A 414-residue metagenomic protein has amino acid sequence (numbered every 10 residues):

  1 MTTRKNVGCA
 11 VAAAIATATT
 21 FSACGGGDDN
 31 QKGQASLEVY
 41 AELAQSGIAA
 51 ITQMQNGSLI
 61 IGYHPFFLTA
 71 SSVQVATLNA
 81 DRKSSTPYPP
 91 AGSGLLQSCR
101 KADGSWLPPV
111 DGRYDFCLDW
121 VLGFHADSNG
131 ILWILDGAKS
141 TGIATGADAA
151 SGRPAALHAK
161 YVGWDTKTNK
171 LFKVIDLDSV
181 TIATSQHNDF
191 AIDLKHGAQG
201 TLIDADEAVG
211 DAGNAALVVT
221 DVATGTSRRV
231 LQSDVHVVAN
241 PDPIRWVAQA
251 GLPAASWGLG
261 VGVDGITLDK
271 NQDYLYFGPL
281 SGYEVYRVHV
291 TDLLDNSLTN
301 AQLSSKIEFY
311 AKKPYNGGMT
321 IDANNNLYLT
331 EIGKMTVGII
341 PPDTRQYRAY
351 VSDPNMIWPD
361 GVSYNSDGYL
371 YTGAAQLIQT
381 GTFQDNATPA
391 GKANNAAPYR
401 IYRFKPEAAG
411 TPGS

Functional and structural regions predicted by a protein language model:
A13-A35: Bacterial Sec-dependent N-terminal signal peptides
S36-V39, K83-F116, K170-A183, S227-S256 (+1 more regions): Surface-exposed loop and turn segments in beta-propeller and other repeat-based domains that flank or scaffold
E38-V73: Beta-strand-rich domains and repeat architectures in extracellular enzymes and scaffolds, especially beta-propellers
A44-N56, V110-L132, S179-A205, N214 (+4 more regions): Beta-rich, blade/repeat-based domains predominating in secreted/periplasmic proteins but also intracellular
I61-F67, C117, I134-A138, L202-A212 (+5 more regions): Conserved beta-strand positions in repeat-built beta-propeller and related beta-rich domains
V73-D81, P154-N169, A215-G225, A387-A408: Beta-propeller blade signature
D111, D115-W120, G137-V209: Asp-box/WD-like beta-propeller blade repeats and closely related beta-sheet repeat scaffolds
K167, V222-S227, V235, R287-T299 (+2 more regions): Short loop/turn segments immediately following beta-strands, especially the blade-tip and inter-blade linker loops
